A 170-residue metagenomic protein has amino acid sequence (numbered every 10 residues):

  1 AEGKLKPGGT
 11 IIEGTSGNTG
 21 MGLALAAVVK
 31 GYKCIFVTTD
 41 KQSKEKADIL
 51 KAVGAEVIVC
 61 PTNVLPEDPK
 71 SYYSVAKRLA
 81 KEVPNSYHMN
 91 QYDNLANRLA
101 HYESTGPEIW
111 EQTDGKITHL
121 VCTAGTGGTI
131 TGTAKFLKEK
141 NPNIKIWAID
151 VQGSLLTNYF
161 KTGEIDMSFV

Functional and structural regions predicted by a protein language model:
A1-T10: Helix-rich "cap/lid" substructures immediately adjacent to catalytic or cofactor-binding pockets
G9-I12, T118: Short pre-catalytic strand/loop immediately N-terminal to key active-site residues, enriched for Gly-Thr
I12, M21-L79, Q152, L156-F169: Active-site-proximal loop->helix
G17: Conserved catalytic/binding loops enriched for acidic/polar residues
K30, T62, E67-K70, N94-V170: Glycine-rich phosphate/pyrophosphate-binding loop at beta-loop-alpha junctions
C34, V57, Y87-H88, I146: Hydrophobic beta-strand scaffold residues
R78, E82, I146-A148: Domain-scale detector for complete catalytic domains at protein termini or as standalone homologs
S86-Y87, T118: Conserved acidic residues
